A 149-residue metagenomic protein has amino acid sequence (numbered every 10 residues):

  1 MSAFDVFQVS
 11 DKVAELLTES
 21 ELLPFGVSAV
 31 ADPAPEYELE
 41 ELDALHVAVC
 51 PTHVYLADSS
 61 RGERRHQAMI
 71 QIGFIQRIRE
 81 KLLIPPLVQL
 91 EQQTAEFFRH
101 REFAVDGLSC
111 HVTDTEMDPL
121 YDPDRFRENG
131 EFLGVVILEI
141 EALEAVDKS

Functional and structural regions predicted by a protein language model:
M1-E38, C50-S149: Charged, amphipathic alpha-helical segments and their flanking helix caps
E41-D43: Short, polar/acidic, helix-capping and beta-turn segments at strand->helix junctions that line the mouths
